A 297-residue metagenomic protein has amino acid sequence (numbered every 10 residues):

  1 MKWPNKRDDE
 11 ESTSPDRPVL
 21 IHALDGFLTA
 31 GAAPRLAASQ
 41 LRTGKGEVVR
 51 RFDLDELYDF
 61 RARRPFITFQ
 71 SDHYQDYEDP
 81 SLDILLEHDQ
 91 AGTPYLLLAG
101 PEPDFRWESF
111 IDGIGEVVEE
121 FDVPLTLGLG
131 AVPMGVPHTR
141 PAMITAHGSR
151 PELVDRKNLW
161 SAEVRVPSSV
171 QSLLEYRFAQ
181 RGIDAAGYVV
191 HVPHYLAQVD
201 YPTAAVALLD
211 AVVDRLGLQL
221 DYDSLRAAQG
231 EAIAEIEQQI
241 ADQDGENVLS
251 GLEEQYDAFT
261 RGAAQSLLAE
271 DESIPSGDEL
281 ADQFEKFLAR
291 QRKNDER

Functional and structural regions predicted by a protein language model:
M1-G100: N-terminal short beta-loop-beta anion/metal-coordinating cradle
E10-E11, G92, E108, D112 (+4 more regions): Non-transmembrane, aqueous-exposed alpha-helical and coiled segments at domain scale
P15-V19, G46, A91-P94, F121-P124 (+2 more regions): Short coil/turn connectors at secondary-structure junctions
A32-L36, F105, S109, R165 (+5 more regions): Conserved active-site and cofactor/substrate-binding residues in soluble primary-metabolism enzymes
R50, L96-L98, L127, D184-V189: Hydrophobic/aromatic beta-strand patches that form the interior of the parallel beta-sheet core in alpha/beta enzyme
P101-E152, L173-L174: Internal, conserved structured core segments that host functional sites
G135-R215, Q219: Catalytic cores of processing enzymes, dominated by hydrolases/peptidases, characterized by acidic/His-rich
L196-R297: A conserved C-terminal secondary-structure "cap"
